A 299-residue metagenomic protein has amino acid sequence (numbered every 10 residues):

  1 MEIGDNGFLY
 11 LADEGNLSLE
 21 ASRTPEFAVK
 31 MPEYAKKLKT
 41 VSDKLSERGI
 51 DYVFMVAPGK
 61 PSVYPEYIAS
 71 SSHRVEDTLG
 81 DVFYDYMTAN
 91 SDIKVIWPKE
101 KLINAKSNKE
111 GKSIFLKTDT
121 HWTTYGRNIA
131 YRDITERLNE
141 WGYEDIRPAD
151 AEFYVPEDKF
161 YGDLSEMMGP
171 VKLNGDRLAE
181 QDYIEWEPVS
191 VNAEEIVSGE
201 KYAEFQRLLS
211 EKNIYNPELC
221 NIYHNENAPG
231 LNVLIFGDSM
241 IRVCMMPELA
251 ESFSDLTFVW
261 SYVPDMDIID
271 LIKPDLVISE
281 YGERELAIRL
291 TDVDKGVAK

Functional and structural regions predicted by a protein language model:
M1-K299: Extracellular glycan-modifying ectodomains
